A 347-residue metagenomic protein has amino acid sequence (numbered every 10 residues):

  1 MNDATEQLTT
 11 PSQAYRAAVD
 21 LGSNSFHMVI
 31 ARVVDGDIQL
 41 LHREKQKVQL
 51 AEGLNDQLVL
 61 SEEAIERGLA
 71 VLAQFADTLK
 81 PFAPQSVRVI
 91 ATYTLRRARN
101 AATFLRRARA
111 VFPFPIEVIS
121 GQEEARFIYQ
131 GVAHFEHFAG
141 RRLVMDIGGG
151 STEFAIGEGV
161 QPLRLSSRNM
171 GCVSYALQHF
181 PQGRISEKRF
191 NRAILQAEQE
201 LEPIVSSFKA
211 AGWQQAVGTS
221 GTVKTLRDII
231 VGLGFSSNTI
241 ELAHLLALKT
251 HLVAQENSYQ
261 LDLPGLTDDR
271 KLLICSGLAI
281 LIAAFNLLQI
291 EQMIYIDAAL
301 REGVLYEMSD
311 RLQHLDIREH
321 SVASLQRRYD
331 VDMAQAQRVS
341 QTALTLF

Functional and structural regions predicted by a protein language model:
M1-E6, A14-R16: N-terminal charged helix/coil linker that caps or initiates catalytic domains
T10-Q39: N-terminal basic/disordered segments at the start of proteins
Q13-R16, V33, Q49, G53-F82 (+3 more regions): Helical "lid/coupling" subdomains associated with nucleotide-phosphate turnover
F26, A125-Y129, I147-A155: Short glycine/serine/threonine-rich phosphate/pyrophosphate-binding segments that cradle anionic phosphate groups
G36-L41, Q161-L163: Beta-strand initiation motifs
E44-V48: A structural signal for short, well-ordered beta-strand segments
S86-V89: Conserved beta-strand/loop subsegment of P-loop NTPase cores
L143-M145: A short, small-residue-rich loop immediately preceding and capping a beta-strand
